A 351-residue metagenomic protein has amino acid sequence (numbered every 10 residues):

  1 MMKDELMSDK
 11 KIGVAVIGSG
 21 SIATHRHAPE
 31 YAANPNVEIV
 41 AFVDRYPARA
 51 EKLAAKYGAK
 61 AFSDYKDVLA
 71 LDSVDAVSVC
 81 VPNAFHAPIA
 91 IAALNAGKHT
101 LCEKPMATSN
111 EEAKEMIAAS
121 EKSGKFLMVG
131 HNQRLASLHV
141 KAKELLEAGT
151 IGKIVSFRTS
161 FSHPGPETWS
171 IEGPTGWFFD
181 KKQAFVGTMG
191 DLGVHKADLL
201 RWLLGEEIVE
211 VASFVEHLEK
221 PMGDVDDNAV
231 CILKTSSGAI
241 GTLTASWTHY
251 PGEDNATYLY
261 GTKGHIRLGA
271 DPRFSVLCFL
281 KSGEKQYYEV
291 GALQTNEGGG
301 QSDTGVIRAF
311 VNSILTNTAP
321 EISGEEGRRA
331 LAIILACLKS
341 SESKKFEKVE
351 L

Functional and structural regions predicted by a protein language model:
M1-S8, A76-S78, A309-L351: C-terminal helix-rich "cap/oligomerization" subdomain common to oxidoreductases
M2-Y57: N-terminal Rossmann-like dinucleotide-binding module
S8, L71, A76, P82-R134 (+1 more regions): Beta-strand-loop-alpha-helix segment that lines the small-molecule cofactor/substrate pocket of alpha/beta enzymes
I22, Q294-R308: Active-site loop of classical SDR/Rossmann-like NAD(P)-dependent oxidoreductases, centered on the catalytic Tyr-X3-Lys
A23, S63, V79, L101-E103 (+3 more regions): Hydrophobic residues in well-ordered beta-strands that form the structural core
G58-Y65: Conserved SAM-binding strand-loop segment of SAM-dependent methyltransferases
Q133-G223, K344: Predominantly a Rossmann-like dinucleotide-binding segment in NAD(P)-dependent oxidoreductases
D191, A197-F274, T304-N317: Contiguous beta-strand/loop segments that form the cofactor/metal-binding neighborhood of enzyme cores
